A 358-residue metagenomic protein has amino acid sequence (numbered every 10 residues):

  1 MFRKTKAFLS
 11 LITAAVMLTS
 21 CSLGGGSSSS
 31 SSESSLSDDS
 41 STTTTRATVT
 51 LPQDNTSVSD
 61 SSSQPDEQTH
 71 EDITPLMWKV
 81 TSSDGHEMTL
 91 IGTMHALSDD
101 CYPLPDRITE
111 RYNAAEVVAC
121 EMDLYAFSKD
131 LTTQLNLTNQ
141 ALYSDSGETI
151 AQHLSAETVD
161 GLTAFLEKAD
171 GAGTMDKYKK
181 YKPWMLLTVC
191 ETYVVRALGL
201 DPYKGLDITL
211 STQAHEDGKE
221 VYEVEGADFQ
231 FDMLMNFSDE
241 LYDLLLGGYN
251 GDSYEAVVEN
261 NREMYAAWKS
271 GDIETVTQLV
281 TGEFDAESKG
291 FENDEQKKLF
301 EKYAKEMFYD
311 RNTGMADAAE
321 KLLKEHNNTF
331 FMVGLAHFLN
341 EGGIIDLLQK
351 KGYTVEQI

Functional and structural regions predicted by a protein language model:
M1-L9: Bacterial N-terminal signal peptides that target proteins for export
A14, A114-E116, H326: Short, well-ordered alpha-helix to beta-strand connector turns
T19-S20: C-terminal motif of bacterial Sec signal peptides marking the signal peptidase cleavage site
L23: Short, conserved catalytic or interaction motifs in soluble domains
S27-E71: N-terminal, intrinsically disordered, polar/charged segments of Gram-positive cell-envelope systems that serve as
P65, L76-L299, Y303: Structured, acidic catalytic/metal-binding patches in enzyme active sites
H70, C101, F308-N312: A conditional alpha-helix N-cap/helix-loop micro-motif detector
N293-I358: A cross-kingdom marker for long, charged
